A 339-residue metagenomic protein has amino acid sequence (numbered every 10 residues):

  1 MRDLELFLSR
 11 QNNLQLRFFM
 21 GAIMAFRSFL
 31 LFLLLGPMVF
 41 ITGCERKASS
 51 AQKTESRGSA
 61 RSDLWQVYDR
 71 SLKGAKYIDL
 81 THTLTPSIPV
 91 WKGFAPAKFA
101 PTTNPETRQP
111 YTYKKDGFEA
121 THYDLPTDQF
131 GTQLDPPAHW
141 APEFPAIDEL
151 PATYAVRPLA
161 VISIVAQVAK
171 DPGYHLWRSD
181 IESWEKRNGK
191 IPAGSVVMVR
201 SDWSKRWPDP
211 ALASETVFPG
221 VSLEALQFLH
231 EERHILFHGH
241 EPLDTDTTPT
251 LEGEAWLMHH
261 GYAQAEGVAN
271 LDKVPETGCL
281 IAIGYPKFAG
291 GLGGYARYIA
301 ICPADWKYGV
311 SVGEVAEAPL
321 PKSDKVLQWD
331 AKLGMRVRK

Functional and structural regions predicted by a protein language model:
D3-E5, A22: Acidic, Ala/Val/Gly-enriched low-complexity intrinsically disordered segments
L6, L16: Cationic, low-complexity basic patches in intrinsically disordered or flexible, solvent-exposed regions
F18-L30: Bacterial N-terminal signal peptides that target proteins for export
L31-V39: Bacterial N-terminal signal peptides
I41-G43: C-terminal motif of bacterial Sec signal peptides marking the signal peptidase cleavage site
E45-K339: Active-/binding-site microenvironments in catalytic and ligand-binding cores
